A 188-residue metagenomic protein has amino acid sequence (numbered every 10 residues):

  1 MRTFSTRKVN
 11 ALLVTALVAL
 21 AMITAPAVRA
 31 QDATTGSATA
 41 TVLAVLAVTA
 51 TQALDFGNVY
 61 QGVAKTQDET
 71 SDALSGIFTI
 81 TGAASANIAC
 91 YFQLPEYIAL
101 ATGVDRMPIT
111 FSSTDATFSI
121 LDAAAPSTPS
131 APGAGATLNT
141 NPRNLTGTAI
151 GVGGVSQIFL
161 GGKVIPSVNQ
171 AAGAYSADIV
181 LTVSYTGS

Functional and structural regions predicted by a protein language model:
M1-K8: N-terminal secretory signal peptides that target proteins for export/translocation
K8-L12, F118-L121: Short N-terminal leader segment in a subset of presequences, especially plant chloroplast and some mitochondrial
L13-T24: Bacterial N-terminal signal peptides
R29-P108, T146-S188: N-terminal small/polar-rich segments of proteins
A101-R143: Terminal beta-strand-rich extracellular "head" domains that mediate receptor/glycan or other ligand binding
